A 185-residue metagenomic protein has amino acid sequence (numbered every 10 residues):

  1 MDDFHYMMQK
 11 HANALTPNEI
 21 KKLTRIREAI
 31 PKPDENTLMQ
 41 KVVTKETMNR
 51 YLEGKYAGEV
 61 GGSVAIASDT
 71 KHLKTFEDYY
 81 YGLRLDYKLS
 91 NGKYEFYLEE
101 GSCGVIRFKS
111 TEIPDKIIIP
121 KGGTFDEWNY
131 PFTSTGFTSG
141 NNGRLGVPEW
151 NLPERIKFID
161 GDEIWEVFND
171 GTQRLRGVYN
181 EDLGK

Functional and structural regions predicted by a protein language model:
D2-K185: Catalytic toxin/effector domains delivered as secreted proteins or via bacterial secretion systems
